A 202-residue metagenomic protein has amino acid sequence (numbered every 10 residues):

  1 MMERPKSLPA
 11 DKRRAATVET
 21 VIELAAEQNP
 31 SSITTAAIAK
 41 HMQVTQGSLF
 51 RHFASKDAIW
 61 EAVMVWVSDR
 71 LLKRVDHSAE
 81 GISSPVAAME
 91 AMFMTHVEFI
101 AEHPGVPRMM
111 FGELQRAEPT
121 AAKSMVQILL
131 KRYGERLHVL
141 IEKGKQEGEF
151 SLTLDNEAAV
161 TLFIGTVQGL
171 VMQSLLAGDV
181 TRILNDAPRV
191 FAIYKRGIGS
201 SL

Functional and structural regions predicted by a protein language model:
M1-M2, A91, T95-E98, E135-E147 (+4 more regions): C-terminal peripheral helix-coil segments that are non-catalytic and often amphipathic
A10, R14, M64, S68 (+5 more regions): Amphipathic, non-transmembrane alpha-helical scaffold segments
R13-I22, I38, V63-V67, L71 (+1 more regions): Generic hydrophobic, amphipathic alpha-helix propensity
A16, L24-A58, A62: Helix-turn-helix
T34, R108-M110, K123, E149-T153 (+1 more regions): Short, hydrophobic secondary-structure boundary micro-motifs
A62, D76-V106, N156, V160-F163: Hydrophobic alpha-helical connector segments
D69-L72, D76-H77, T120-E147, E157-T161 (+1 more regions): Amphipathic alpha-helical packing segments from all-alpha helical-bundle domains
A101-A121: Amphipathic alpha-helical segments used for helix-helix packing
